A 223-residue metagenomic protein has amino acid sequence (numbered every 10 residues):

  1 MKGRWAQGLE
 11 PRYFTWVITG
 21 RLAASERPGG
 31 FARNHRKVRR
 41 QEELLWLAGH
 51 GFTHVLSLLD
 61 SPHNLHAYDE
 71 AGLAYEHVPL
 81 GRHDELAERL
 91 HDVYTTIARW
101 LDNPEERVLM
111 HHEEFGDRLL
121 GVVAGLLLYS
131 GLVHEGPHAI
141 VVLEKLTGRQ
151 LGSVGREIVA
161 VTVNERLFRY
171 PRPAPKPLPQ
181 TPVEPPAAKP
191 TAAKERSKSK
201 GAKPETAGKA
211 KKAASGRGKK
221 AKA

Functional and structural regions predicted by a protein language model:
M1-L109, V122-A223: Cys-dependent protein tyrosine phosphatase-like superfamily
H112: Conserved S/T- and glycine-rich ATP-binding loop of Class I adenylate-forming
G116-V122: Glycine-rich nucleophile elbow surrounding the catalytic serine of serine-hydrolase chemistry
